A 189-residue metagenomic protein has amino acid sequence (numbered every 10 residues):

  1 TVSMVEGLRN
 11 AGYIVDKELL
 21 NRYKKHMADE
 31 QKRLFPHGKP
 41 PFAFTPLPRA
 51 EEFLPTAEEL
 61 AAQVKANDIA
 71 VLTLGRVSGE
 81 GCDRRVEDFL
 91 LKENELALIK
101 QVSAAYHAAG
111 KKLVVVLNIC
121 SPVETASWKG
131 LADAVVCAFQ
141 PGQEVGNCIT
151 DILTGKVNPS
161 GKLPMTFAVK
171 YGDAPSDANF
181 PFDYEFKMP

Functional and structural regions predicted by a protein language model:
T1-A11, E18-P46, A109, N118-P189: Secreted, periplasmic, or luminal enzymes acting at the cell surface/secretory milieu
L19, Y23-Y106, L117-G130: Hydrophobic helix-and-loop "lid/oligomerization" segment in the mid-to-C-terminal part of catalytic domains
L72, V114-V115, V136-C137: Short hydrophobic alpha-helical runs that function as membrane-insertion/retention elements
